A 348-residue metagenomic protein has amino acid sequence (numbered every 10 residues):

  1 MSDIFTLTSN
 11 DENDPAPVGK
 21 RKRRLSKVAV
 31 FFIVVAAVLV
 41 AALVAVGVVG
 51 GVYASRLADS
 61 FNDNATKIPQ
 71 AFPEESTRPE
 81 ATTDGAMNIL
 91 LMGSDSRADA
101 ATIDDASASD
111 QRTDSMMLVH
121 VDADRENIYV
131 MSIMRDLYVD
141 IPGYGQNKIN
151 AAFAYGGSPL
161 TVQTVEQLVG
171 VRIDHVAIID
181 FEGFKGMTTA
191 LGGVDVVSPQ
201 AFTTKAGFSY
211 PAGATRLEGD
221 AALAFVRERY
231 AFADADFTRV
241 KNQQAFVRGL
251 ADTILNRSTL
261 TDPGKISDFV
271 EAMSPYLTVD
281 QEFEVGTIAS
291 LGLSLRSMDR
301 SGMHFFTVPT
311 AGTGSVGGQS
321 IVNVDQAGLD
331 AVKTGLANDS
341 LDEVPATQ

Functional and structural regions predicted by a protein language model:
M1-A16: N-terminal targeting leaders characterized by basic, low-complexity, disordered sequences that direct proteins
S2-D3, G19-R125: Entry/capping segment at the start of metal-dependent catalytic domains with acidic active-site entry clusters
I68, F72-E75, L137, L217 (+1 more regions): C-terminal solvent-exposed extensions
M87, M187-G264, L277, T347: Flexible, polar/acidic helix-loop-strand segments at domain edges
T102-S107, N147-Y155, G170-H175, Y230-F237 (+3 more regions): Second-shell loop/turn segments in exported
T113-S115, Q146, N150, S158-E166 (+10 more regions): Extracytoplasmic/secreted envelope proteins and their assembly/folding machinery, especially bacterial periplasmic
H120-A123, Y138, A154, E166-G170 (+6 more regions): Sec-exported extracytoplasmic/periplasmic mature domains
N150-S209: Amphipathic, coiled-coil-like alpha-helical scaffolding segments used for oligomerization/assembly
